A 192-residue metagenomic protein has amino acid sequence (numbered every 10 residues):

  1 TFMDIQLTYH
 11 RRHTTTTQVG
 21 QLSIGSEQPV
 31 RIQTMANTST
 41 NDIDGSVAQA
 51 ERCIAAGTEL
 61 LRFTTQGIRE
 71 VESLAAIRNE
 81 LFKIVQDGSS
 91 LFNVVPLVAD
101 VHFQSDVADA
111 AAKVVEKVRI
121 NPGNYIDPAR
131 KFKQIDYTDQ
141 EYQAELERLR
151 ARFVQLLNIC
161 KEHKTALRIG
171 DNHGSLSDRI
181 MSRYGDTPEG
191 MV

Functional and structural regions predicted by a protein language model:
F2-M35, V154-H163: N-terminal amphipathic alpha-helix/helix-capping segment at the start of soluble metabolic enzymes
G20, I43-C53, A108-A111, L156-E162 (+2 more regions): Structured alpha-helical segments in the cores of large, soluble enzyme domains
S26-G45, T64, P96-Q104, I180-M191: Active-site mouth loops of central-metabolism enzymes
P29-Q33, E59-R62, V94-D100, K117-R119 (+1 more regions): Structural preference for beta-strand elements that scaffold enzyme active sites
N37, A55-L81, P122-E141, S177: Glycine-rich, proline-tolerant flexible connector loops at the mouths of alpha/beta enzymes
G57, F82, A112-V118: Glycine-enriched alpha-helix->loop->beta-strand junction motifs that scaffold or abut catalytic
E70-V98, R148-K164: Alpha-helix-loop-beta-strand connector modules within alpha/beta enzyme cores
G88-S90, V115-R152, R179-M191: Glycine-rich tight-turn/loop motif centered on a GG-T
